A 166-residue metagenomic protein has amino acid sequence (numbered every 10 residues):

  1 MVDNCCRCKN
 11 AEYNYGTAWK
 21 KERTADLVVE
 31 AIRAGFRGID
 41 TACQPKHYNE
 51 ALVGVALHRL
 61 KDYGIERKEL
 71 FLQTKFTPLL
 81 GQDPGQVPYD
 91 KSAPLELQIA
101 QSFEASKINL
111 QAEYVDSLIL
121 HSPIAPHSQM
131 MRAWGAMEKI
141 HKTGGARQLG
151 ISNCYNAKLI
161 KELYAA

Functional and structural regions predicted by a protein language model:
M1-T74, E113, R132, K142: N-terminal binding-site loop/beta-alpha segment at the start of enzyme catalytic domains that lines or forms
A18-K20, Q44, K75-L79, L120-P123 (+1 more regions): Active-site beta-loop-alpha junctions enriched in small/polar residues
E66, T77, A93-P94: Alpha-helix initiation/capping motif
L70-G85: Eukaryotic helix-linker segments that join adjacent hydrophobic helices
D83-A166: Glycine/proline-rich, positively charged, aromatic-decorated active-site loop/lid region on the catalytic face
